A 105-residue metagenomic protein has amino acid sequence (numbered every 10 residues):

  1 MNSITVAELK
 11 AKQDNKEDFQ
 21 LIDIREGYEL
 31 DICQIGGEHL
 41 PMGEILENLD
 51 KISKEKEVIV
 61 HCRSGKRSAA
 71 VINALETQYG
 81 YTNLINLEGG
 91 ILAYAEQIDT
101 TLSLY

Functional and structural regions predicted by a protein language model:
M1-Q20, I24-E57, K66-Y105: Rhodanese-like catalytic fold shared by cysteine-dependent sulfurtransferases and DSP/PTP-type phosphatases
H61-C62: Short, surface-exposed ligand- or partner-binding patches at beta-edge/loop junctions that are enriched in aromatics
